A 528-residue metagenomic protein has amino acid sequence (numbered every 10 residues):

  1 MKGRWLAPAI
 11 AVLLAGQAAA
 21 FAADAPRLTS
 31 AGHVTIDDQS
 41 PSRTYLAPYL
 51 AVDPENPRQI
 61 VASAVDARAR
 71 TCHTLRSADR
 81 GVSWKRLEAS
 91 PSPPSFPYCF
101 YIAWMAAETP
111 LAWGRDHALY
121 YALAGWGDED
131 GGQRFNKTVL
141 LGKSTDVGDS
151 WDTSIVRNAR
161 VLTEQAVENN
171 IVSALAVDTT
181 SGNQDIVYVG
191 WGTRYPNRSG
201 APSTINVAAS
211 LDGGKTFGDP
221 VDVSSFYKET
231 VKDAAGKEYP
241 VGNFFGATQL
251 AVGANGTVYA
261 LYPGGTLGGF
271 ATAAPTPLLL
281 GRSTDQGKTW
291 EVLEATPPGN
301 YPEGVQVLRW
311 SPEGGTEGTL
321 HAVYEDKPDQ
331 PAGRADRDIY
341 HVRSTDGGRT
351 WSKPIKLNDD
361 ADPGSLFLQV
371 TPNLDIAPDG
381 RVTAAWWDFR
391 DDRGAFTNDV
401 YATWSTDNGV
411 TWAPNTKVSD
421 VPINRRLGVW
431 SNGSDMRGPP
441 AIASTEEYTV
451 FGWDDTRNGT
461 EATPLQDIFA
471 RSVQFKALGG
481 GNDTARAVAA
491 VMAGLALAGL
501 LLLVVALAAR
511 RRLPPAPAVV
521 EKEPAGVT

Functional and structural regions predicted by a protein language model:
M1-A7: Bacterial N-terminal signal peptides that target proteins for export
G3, A18, K522-P524: Intrinsic disorder/low-complexity segments enriched in polar/small residues
P8-Q17: Bacterial N-terminal signal peptides
A22-E523: Extracellular, repeat-based ectodomains that mediate carbohydrate processing or recognition
V527-T528: Long, low-complexity, intrinsically disordered cytosolic termini of multi-pass membrane proteins
